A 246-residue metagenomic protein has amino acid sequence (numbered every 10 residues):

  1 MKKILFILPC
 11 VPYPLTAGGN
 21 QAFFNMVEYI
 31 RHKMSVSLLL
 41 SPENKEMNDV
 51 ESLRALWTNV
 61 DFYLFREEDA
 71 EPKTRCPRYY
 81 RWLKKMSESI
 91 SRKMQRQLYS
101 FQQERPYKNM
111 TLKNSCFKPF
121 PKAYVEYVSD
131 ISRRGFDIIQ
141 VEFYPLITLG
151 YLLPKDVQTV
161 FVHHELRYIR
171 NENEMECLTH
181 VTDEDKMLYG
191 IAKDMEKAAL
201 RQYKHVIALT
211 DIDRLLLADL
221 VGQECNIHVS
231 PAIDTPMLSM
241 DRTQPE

Functional and structural regions predicted by a protein language model:
M1-A70, R134: N-terminal subdomain of nucleotide-sugar transferases
I4, L8, L153-C177: Active-site proximal beta-strand in glycosyltransferases
V36-L38, I139-Q140, D185-K186, R201-T210: A short beta-strand/loop micro-motif in the catalytic core of glycosyltransferases that engages the nucleotide-sugar
S37-N109: N-terminal strand-loop element at the rim of the active site of nucleotide-sugar-dependent glycosyltransferases
N44-K45, P145-L146, I212-R214: Alpha-helix capping/helix-boundary segments
S52-W57, Y151-V157, L200-Q202, I207-A208 (+1 more regions): Helix-loop-beta element that forms the nucleotide-linked donor phosphate-binding surface in glycosyltransferases
R81-I138, Y144-I147, H180-L200: Conserved nucleotide-sugar donor-binding subdomain of glycosyltransferases
E172-N173, A218, A232-P245: Acidic anion/phosphate-binding donor-loop and adjacent secondary structure in glycosyltransferase catalytic cores
